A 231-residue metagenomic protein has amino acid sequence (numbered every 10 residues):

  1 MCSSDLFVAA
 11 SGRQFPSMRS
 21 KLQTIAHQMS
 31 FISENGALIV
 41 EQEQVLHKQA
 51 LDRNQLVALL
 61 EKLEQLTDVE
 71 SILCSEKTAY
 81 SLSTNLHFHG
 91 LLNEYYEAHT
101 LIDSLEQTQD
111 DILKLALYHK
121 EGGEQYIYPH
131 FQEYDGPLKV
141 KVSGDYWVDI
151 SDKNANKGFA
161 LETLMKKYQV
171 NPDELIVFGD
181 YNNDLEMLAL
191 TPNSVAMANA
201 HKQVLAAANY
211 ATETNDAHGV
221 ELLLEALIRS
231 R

Functional and structural regions predicted by a protein language model:
M1-S3: Short, small-residue-biased leader/transition segments that mark boundaries at the very start of proteins
S11, N35, L115, L188 (+2 more regions): Residue-level signal for inorganic ion chemistry
R13-I32, E121-K139: Substrate-recognition/cap helix-loop segment adjacent to the acidic, metal-dependent catalytic center of Asp-based
S17-S20, Y126, A160, E186-M187 (+2 more regions): Phosphate- and divalent-cation-binding pockets in alpha/beta enzyme and binding domains that engage nucleotide-derived
I32-E34, E41-V57: Glycine/small-residue-rich loop that forms an oxyanion/phosphate-binding "nest" at active or ligand-binding sites
V57-V69: Basic phosphate/pyrophosphate-binding loop/patch that engages nucleotide-derived ligands
T67-M187, N199: Conserved acidic, metal-coordinating active-site core of Asp-based, Mg2+-dependent phosphoryl-transfer enzymes
L190, S194-R231: Asp-based, Mg2+/Mn2+-dependent phosphohydrolase catalytic module
